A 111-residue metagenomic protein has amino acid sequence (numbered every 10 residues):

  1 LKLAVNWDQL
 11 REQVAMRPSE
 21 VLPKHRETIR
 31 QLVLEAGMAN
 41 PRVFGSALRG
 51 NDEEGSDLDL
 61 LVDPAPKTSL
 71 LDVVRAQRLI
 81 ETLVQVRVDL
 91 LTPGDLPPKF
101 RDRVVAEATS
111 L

Functional and structural regions predicted by a protein language model:
K2-R42, L48-E54, A65-L111: Catalytic core of pol beta-like nucleotidyltransferases
E54-G55, L60: A short, structured beta-strand/loop element
